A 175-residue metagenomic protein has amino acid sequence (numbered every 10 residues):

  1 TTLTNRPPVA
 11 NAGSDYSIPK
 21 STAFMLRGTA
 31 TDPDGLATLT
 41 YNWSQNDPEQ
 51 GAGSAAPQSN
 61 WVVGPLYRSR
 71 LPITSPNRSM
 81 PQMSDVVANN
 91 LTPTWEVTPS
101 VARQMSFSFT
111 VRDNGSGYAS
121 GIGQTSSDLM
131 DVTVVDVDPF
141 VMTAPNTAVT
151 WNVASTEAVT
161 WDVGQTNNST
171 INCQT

Functional and structural regions predicted by a protein language model:
T4-S14, L39, F109, D138-F140 (+1 more regions): Proline-centered linker/hinge motifs at extracellular inter-domain junctions
A12, L26-T31, W43, F109: Residue-level signature of extracellular beta-strand-rich folds
A12, Y16-F24, A148-S155: Short, solvent-exposed loop/linker segments at the N-terminal edge of repeated beta-sheet extracellular domains
I18, T29-G35, D47, V111-D113 (+1 more regions): Extracellular acidic, Ser/Thr/Pro-rich low-complexity tracts
A23, T38, A102-S106, T156: Extracellular Ig-like/FN3 beta-sandwich strand-entry sites
D34-S44, Q174: Solvent-exposed loop segments of extracellular immunoglobulin-like
T40-A102: Exoplasmic/lumenal beta-rich domain surfaces
G117-P139: C-terminal edge beta-strand
